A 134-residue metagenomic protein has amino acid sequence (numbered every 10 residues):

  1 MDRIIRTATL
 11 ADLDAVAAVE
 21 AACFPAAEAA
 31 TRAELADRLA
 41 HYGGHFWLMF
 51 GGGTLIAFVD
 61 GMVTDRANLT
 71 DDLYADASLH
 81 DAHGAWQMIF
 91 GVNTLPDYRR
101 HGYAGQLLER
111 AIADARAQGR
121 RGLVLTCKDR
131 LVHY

Functional and structural regions predicted by a protein language model:
R3-V16: A short beta-loop-alpha structural element at the N-terminal edge of CoA-dependent acyl/N-acetyltransferase catalytic
A8, V92-T94: Hydrophobic adenine-recognition pocket in adenosine-nucleotide-binding enzymes
A18-R32: Helix-loop element at the rim of GNAT/NAT acetyltransferase active sites that forms part of the acceptor-substrate
D37-Y42: Short loop/turn motifs at secondary-structure junctions and domain boundaries
H45-V59: Conserved beta-hairpin
F58-V92, R99: Conserved acyl-donor/pantetheine-binding loop and adjacent beta-alpha core of acyl/acetyltransferases and related
T94, R100-A113: Conserved acetyl-CoA-binding loop-helix of GNAT-fold acetyltransferases
L108, A113-K128: Conserved GNAT acetyl-CoA-binding A-motif
